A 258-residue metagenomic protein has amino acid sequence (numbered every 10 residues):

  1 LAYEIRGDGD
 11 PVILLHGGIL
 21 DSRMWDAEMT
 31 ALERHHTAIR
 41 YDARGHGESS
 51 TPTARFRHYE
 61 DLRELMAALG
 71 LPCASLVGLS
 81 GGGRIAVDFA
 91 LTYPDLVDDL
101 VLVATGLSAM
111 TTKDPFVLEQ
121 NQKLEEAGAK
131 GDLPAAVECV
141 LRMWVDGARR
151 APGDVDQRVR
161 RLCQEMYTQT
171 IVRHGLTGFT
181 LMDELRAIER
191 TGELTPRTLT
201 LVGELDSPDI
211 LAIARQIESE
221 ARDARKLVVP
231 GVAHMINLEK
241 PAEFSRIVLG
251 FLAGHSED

Functional and structural regions predicted by a protein language model:
A2-S50, L65: Conserved HGGG/HGGXW glycine-rich cap/lid loop of the alpha/beta-hydrolase fold
Y59-A74: Conserved acidic catalytic loop of the alpha/beta-hydrolase fold
L76-G78, V103: Short beta-strand immediately N-terminal to the catalytic nucleophile in serine-hydrolase-like folds
G78, G82, A86: Gly/Ala-rich beta-loop-alpha elbow adjacent to hydrolase catalytic centers
D88-T92, L96-K130: Flexible "cap/lid" loop of the alpha/beta hydrolase fold
T112-P115, K130-L185, R190: Conserved alpha/beta-hydrolase catalytic His-Asp/Glu region
Q164-S219, R225-V228: Conserved serine/cysteine hydrolase catalytic core
R222-D258: Catalytic active-site module of serine/aspartate enzymes centered on a nucleophile-bearing elbow/loop
